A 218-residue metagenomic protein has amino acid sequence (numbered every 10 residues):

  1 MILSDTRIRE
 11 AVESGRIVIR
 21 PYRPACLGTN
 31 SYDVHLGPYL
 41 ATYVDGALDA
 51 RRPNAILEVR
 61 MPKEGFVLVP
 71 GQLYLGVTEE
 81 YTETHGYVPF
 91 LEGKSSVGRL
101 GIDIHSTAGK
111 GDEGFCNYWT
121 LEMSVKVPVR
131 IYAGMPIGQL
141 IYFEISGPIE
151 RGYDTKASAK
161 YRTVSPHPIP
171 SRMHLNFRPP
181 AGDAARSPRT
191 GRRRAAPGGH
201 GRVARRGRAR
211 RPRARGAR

Functional and structural regions predicted by a protein language model:
M1-R202, R206, R218: DUTPase catalytic domain/fold
R215: Cysteine-centered metal-binding/redox modules
